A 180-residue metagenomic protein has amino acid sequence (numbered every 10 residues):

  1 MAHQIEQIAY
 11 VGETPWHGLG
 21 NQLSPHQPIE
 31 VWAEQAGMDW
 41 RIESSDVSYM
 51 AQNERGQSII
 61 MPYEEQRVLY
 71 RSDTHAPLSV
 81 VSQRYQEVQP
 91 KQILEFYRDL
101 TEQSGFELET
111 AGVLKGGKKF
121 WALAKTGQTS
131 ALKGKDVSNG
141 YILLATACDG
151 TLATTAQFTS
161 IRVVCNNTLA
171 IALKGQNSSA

Functional and structural regions predicted by a protein language model:
M1-F96, G105: Feature for intrinsically disordered/low-complexity regulatory segments and propeptides
E95-A180: Intrinsic disorder/low-complexity polar-acidic segments
